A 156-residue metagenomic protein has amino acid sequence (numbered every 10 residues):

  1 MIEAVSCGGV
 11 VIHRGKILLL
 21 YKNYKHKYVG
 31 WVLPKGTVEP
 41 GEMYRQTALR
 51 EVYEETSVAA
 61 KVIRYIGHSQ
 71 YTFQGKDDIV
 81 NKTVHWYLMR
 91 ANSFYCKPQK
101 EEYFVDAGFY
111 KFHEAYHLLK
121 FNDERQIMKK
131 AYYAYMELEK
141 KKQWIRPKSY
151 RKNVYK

Functional and structural regions predicted by a protein language model:
M1-L33: N-terminal strand-loop-strand
G8, K16-L18, R45, Y65 (+3 more regions): A generic structural signal for ordered secondary structure
Y28, G41, L88, K130-A131 (+1 more regions): A periodicity- and composition-biased signal for non-globular, repetitive helical segments
P34, P40, K148-R151: Functional cleft and adjacent loop/helix regions within the main domain that mediate ligand binding or catalysis
V38-Q126, Y155: Unchanged
H117, N122-K156: Charged phosphate-binding loop/patch that engages nucleotide di/tri-phosphates or the phosphate backbone of nucleic
